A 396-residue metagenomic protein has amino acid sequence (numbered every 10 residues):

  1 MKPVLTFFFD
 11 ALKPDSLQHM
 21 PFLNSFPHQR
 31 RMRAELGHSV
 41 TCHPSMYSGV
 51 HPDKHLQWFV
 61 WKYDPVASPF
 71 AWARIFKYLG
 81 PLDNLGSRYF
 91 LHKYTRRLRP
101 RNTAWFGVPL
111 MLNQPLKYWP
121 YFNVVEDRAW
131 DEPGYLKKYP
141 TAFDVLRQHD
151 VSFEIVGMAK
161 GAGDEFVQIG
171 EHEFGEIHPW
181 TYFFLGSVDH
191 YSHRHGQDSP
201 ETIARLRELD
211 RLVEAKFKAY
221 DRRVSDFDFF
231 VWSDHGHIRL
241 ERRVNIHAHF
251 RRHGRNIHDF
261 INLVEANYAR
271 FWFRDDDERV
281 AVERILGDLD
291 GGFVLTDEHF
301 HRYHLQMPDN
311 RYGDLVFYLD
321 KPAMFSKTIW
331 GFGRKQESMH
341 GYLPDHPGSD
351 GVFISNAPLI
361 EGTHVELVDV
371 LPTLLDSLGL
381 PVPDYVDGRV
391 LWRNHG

Functional and structural regions predicted by a protein language model:
P3-L5, H178-Y182, D228, D314: Residue-level preference for the first positions of well-ordered beta-strands
V4-F9, P14, H19, E208-A248 (+2 more regions): Metal-dependent active-site segment of extracytoplasmic phospho-/sulfohydrolases and closely related
P14-L17, K54-Q57, A67-S68, A162-D164 (+5 more regions): Short catalytic/ligand-binding loop motif for oxyanion handling, primarily in non-cytosolic enzymes, centered on
P14-W61: Short, structured active-site-proximal loop/turn typified by the sulfatase FGly-forming signature C/S-X-P-X-R
M32-R33, D53-F59, E154, I261 (+3 more regions): Acidic/polar loop patches that form or flank catalytic/metal-binding clefts of enzymes that bind anionic ligands
V50-G196, R205-E208, F273, V280-A281 (+2 more regions): His/Asp/Glu-rich, glycine-adjacent segments that coordinate divalent cations and/or stabilize oxyanion chemistry on
D226, H235-R274, G396: Acidic/histidine-rich catalytic neighborhood
F260-S377: Active-site neighborhoods of enzymes that stabilize oxyanions during catalysis
